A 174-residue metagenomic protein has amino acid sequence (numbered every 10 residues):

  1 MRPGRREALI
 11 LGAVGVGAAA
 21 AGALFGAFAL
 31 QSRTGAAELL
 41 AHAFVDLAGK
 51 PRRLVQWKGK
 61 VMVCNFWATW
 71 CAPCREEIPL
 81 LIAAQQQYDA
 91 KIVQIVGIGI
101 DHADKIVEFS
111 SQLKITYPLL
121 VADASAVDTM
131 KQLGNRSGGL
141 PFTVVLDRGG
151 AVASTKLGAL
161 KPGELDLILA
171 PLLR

Functional and structural regions predicted by a protein language model:
M1-A41, V45: N-terminal targeting signals for export/organelle localization
A41-V61: A short beta-strand-turn-helix
H42, F66-W67, F109, Y117: Conserved hydrophobic/aromatic "anchor" residues that stabilize well-ordered secondary structure elements
V61-M62, P141: Alpha/beta-hydrolase fold active-site loops
N65-W70, I100: Aromatic-flanked redox-active Cys/Sec active sites in thiol-based oxidoreductases, especially the WC-centered
T69-E76, F142: C-type cytochrome heme c attachment motif
R75-K114, A124-M130: Structural microenvironment flanking redox-active thiols in thiol-disulfide oxidoreductases
Q112-I115, D123-A170: Thiol/disulfide oxidoreductase modules built on the thioredoxin-like
